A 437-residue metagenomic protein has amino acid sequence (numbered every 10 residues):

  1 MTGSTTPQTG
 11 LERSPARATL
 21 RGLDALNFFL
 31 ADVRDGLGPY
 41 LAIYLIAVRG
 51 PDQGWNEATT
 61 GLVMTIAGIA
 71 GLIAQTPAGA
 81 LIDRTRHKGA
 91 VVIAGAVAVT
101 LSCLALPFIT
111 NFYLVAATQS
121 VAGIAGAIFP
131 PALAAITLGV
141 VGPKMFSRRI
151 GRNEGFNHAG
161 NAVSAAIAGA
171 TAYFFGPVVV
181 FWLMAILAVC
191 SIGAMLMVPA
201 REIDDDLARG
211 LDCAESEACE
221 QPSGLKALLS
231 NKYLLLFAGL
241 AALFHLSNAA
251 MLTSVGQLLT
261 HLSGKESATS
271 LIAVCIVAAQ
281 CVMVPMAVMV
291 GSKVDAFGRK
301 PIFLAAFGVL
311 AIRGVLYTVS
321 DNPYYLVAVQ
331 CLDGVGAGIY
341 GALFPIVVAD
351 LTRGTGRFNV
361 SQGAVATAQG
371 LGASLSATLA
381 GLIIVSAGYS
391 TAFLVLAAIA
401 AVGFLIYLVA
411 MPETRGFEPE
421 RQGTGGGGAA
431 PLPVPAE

Functional and structural regions predicted by a protein language model:
T2-L20, E202-F237, G425-E437: Juxtamembrane intracellular "pre-TM" segments in multi-pass secondary transporters
R13-G68, L236, H245-L262: Helix-loop boundary and gating motifs at the non-cytosolic
D52-I66, G264-Q280, R357-G363: Loop-to-transmembrane helix entry
L62-A80, V274-M289: Central cavity-lining transmembrane alpha-helices of secondary-active solute carriers, predominantly the Major
A74-R86, M286-G298, I384: Helix-to-loop junctions at the C-terminal end of transmembrane segments in multipass secondary transporters
A90-L104, P301-V315: Structural signature of the two symmetry-related core transmembrane helices
S120-A159, G354: Cytoplasmic helix-loop-helix junction between adjacent transmembrane helices in 12-TM secondary transporters
V180-L196, F393-L408: Symmetry-related core transmembrane helices of the 12-TM Major Facilitator Superfamily/SLC fold
